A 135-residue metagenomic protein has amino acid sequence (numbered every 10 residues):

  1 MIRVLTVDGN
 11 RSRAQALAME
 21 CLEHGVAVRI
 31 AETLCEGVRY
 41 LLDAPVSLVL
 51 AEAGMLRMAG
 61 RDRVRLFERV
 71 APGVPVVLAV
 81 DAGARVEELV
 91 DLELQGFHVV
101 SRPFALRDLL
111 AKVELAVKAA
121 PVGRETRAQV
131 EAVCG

Functional and structural regions predicted by a protein language model:
M1-R11, L17-C21, V49, V77: Conserved acidic segment of CheY-like receiver
G9, L78-A84, P103: Conserved active-site segment of CheY-like receiver
I30-L48, E52: Acidic, metal-coordinating helix/loop segments flanking the phosphotransfer/catalytic sites of two-component signaling
G37, L89-L92: Residue preferences within the helical output face of two-component receiver
S47-V70, V80-E88: Conserved phosphotransfer microenvironments
G60, D91-V100: As written
F104-E114, P121, E125: C-terminal output helix
A119-G135: CheY-like receiver
